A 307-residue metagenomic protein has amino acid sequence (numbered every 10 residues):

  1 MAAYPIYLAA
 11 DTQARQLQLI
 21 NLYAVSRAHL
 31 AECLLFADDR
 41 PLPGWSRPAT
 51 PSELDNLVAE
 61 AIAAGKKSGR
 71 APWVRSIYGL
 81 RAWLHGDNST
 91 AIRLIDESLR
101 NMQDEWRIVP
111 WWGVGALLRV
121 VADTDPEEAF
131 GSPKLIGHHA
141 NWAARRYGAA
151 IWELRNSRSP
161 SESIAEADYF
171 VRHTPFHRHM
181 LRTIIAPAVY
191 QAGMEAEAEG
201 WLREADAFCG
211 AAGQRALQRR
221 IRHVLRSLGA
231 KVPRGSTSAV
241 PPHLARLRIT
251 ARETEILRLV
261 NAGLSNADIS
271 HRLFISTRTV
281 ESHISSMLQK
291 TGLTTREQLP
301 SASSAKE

Functional and structural regions predicted by a protein language model:
M1-H138: Extended non-membrane alpha-helical scaffolds
P5, T12, S52, N56 (+6 more regions): Primarily a tetratricopeptide repeat
A9, Q16, N56, E60 (+6 more regions): The canonical alpha-helical register within tetratricopeptide repeats
L17-L19, K66-R70, Q103-I108, H138-W142 (+5 more regions): Short coil/turn linker motifs that delimit alpha-helical repeat modules in TPR/alpha-solenoid proteins
R27-L30, V74-G79, W112-L117, R145-L154 (+3 more regions): TPR/TPR-like alpha-solenoid signature
G137-T174: Alpha-helical adaptor scaffolds
G200, R226, S236-S285, Q289-E307: Helix-turn-helix DNA-binding segment
